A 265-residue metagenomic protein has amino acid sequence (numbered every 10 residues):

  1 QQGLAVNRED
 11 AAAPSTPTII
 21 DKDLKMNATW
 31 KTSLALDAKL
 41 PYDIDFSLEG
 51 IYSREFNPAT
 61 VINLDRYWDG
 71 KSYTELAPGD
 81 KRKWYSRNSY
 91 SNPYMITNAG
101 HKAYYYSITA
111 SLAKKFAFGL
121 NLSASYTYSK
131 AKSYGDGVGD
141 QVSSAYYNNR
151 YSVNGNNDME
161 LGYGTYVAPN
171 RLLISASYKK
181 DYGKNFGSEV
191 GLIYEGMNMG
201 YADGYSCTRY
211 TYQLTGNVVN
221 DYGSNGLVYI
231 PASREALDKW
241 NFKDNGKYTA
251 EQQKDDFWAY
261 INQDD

Functional and structural regions predicted by a protein language model:
Q1-I96, V219, G223-N225: Solvent-exposed loop/turn elements at secondary-structure boundaries
N7, D43, G79, K115 (+2 more regions): Low-complexity, intrinsically disordered/propeptide-like segments
T16, I20-L24, I96-G100, E160-G164 (+1 more regions): Outer-membrane beta-barrel proteins
D23, K39, S89, P93 (+4 more regions): Residue-level preference for alpha-helix termini and adjacent loops
L24-M26, L36-K39, L112-K114, G164-Y166 (+5 more regions): A general structural signal for short secondary-structure junctions and capping/turn motifs
S47-N185, G191-G200: Gram-negative outer-membrane beta-barrel transporters
E189-D265: Extracytoplasmic gating/loop element in the C-terminal half of outer-membrane beta-barrel translocons and assembly
